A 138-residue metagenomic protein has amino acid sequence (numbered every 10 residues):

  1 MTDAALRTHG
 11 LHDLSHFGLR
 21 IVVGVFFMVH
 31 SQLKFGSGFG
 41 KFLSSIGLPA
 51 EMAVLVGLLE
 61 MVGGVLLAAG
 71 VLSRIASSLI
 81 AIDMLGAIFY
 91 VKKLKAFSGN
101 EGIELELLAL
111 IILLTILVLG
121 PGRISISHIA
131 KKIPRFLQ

Functional and structural regions predicted by a protein language model:
M1-G36, A50-L58, V62, A69-Q138: Extended, low-polarity transmembrane helix blocks
K41-A50: Perimembrane loop-to-helix junctions flanking transmembrane segments
